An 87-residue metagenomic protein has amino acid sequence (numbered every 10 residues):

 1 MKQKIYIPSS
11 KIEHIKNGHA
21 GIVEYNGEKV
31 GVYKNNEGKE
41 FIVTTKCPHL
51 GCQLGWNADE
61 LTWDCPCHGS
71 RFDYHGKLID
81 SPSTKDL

Functional and structural regions predicted by a protein language model:
M1-G27, K34-E37: Helix-rich C-terminal "cap"/substrate-channel and partner-interaction subdomain that packs against the flavin-binding
I22-L87: Rieske [2Fe-2S] iron-sulfur-binding domain
